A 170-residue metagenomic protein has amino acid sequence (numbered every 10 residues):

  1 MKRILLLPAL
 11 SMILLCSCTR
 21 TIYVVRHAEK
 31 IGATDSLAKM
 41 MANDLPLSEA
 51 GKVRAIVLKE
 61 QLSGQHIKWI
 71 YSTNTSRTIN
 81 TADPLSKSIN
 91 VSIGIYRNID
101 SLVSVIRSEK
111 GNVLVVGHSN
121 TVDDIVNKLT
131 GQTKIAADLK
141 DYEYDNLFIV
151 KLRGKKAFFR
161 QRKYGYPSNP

Functional and structural regions predicted by a protein language model:
M1-T21: Bacterial Sec-dependent N-terminal signal peptides
A9, T130-T133: Generic secondary-structure transition motif, activating predominantly at the C-termini of alpha-helices
T19-S108, V122-D123, Q132-L147, L152-P170: Active-site-proximal alpha-helix that buttresses catalytic centers in soluble enzyme cores
E109-L129: A glycine-rich beta-strand to alpha-helix segment that forms a phosphate/ribose-binding loop at ligand/cofactor sites
